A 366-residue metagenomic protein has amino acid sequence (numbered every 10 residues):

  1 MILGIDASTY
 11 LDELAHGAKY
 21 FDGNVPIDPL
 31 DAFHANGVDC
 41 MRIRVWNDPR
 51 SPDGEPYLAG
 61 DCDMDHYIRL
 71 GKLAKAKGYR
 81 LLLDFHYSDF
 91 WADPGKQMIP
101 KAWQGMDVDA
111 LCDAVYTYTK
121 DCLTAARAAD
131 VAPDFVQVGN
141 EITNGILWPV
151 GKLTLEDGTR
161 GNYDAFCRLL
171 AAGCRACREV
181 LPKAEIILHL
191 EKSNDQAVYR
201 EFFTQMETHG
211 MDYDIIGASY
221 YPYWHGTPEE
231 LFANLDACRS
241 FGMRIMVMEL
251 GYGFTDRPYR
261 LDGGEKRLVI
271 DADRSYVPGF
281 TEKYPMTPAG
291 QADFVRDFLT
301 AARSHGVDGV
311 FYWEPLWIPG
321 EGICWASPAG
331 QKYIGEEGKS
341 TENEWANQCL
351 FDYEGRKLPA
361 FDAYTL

Functional and structural regions predicted by a protein language model:
M1-A32: Boundary/entry segment of secreted carbohydrate-active catalytic domains
L3-A7, D39-I43, L81-F85, D134-V138 (+4 more regions): Hydrophobic faces of well-ordered beta-strands that scaffold small-molecule active sites in alpha/beta enzyme cores
E13-N24, D48-D65, T143-I146, E191-R200 (+3 more regions): Acidic-and-aromatic substrate-binding clefts and catalytic sites of carbohydrate-active enzymes
H16-A18, D93-K96, W148-G151, Y199-E201 (+2 more regions): Short aromatic-enriched loop/helix-cap "lid" or pocket-rim segments at secondary-structure transitions that line
N24-V25, C62-H66, A110-Y118, N162-L169 (+5 more regions): Soluble or luminal CAZymes and related metallo-dependent hydrolases
I27-H34, D164, R175, E179-E185 (+3 more regions): Glycoside hydrolase catalytic-domain groove-lining segments
A32-E185, E191: Substrate-binding cleft and catalytic face of glycoside hydrolase catalytic domains, especially the flexible beta-alpha
T154-E156, A233, A237, T255-A272 (+3 more regions): Aromatic-rich peripheral "rim/lid" segments of glycoside hydrolase catalytic domains that contact and position glycan
